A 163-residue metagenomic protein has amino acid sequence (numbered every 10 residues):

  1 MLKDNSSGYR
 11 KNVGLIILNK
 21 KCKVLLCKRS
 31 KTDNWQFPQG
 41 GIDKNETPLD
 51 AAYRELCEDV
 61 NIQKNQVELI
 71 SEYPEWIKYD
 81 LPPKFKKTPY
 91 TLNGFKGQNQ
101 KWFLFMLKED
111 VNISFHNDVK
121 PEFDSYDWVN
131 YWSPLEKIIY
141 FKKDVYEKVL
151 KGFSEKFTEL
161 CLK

Functional and structural regions predicted by a protein language model:
M1-G14, L18-K20, L92-N93: Acidic, metal-coordinating catalytic segment for phosphate/diphosphate chemistry, firing primarily on the Nudix
I17-K20, R29, F105-L107: Active-site beta-strand termini and strand-to-loop segments that position acidic
K23-V24: Entry beta-strands of beta-propeller and related beta-repeat scaffolds
C27, G41: Conserved SAM-binding loop
K31-D33: A conserved beta-turn-beta hairpin within the catalytic core of GNAT-like acetyltransferases that forms part
Q36-G40: A short gly/proline-enriched turn/hairpin at secondary-structure junctions
I42-Y140: Unchanged
Y131-K163: Charged phosphate-binding loop/patch that engages nucleotide di/tri-phosphates or the phosphate backbone of nucleic
